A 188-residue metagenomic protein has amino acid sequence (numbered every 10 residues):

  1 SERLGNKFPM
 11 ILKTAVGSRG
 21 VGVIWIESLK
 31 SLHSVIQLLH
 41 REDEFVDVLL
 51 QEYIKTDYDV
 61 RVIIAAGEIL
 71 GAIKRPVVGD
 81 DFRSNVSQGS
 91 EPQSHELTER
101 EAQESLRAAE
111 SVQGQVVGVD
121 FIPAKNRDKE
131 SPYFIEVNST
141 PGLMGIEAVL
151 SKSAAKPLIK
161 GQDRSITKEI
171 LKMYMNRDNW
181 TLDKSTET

Functional and structural regions predicted by a protein language model:
S1-M10: Rossmann-like NAD(P)H-binding beta-loop-alpha module
K7, D59, E130: Conserved catalytic motifs of the protein kinase core domain
M10, E68-G71, V117, Y133-E136: Protein kinase-like catalytic core scaffold
A15, Y53-I54, I63, D120-I122 (+1 more regions): Anionic group-transfer/hydrolysis microenvironments
G17-R19: Conserved A3 ("GATE") glycine/threonine-rich loop of ANL adenylate-forming enzymes
V21-V112: Phosphate-binding site of ATP-dependent enzymes
Q51, G114-N126: A short glycine-rich, hydrophobically flanked beta-strand micro-motif that places a catalytic Asp/Glu for divalent metal
E96, P123-T188: C-terminal active-site "lid" helix and adjoining low-complexity regulatory extension at the edge of ATP-using catalytic
